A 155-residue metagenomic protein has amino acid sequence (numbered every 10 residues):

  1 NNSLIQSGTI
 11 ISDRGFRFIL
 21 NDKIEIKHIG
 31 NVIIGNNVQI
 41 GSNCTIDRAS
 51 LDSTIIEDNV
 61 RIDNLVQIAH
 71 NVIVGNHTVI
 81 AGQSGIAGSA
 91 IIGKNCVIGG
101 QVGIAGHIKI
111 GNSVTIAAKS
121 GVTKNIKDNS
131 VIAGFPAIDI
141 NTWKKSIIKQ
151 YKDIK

Functional and structural regions predicted by a protein language model:
S3-D139: Structural signal for interior beta-strand "rungs" in well-ordered beta-sheet cores of soluble enzyme domains
I138, T142-K155: Long, leucine- and charge-enriched amphipathic alpha-helices that form heptad-repeat coiled-coil/leucine-zipper-like
